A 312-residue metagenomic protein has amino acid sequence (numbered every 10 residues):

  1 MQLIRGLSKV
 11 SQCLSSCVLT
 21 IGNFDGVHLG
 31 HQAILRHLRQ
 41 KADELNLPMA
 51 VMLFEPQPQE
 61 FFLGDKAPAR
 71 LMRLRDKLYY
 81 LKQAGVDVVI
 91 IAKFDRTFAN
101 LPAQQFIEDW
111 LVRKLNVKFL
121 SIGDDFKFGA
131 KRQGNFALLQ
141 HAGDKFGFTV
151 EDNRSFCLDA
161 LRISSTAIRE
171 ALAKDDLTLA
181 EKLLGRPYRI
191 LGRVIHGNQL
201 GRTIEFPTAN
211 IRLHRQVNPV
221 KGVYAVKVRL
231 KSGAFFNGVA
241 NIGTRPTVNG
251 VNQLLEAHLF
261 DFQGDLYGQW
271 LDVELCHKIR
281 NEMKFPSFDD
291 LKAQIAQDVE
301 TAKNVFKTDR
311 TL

Functional and structural regions predicted by a protein language model:
Q2-K9, A69, I90: Short acidic-hydrophobic, aromatic-tinged amphipathic segments that line or gate anion-handling sites
R5, V51, I91, D152-N153: A structural preference for short, hydrophobic beta-strand core positions in alpha/beta folds
K9-R73: N-terminal catalytic cores of NTP/NDP-binding nucleotidyl/phosphoryl-transfer enzymes
H28, L81, L120, A180 (+2 more regions): Residue-level signal for inorganic ion chemistry
E60-D124, F128-F146: N-terminal Rossmann-like or analogous alpha/beta NTP/dinucleotide-binding catalytic cores that position adenine
G143-G243: Glycine-rich, Lys/Arg-enriched anion-binding loops that position phosphate/diphosphate groups for phosphoryl
G197-L312: Phosphate/ribose-recognition catalytic cores of enzymes acting on nucleotide-derived substrates
